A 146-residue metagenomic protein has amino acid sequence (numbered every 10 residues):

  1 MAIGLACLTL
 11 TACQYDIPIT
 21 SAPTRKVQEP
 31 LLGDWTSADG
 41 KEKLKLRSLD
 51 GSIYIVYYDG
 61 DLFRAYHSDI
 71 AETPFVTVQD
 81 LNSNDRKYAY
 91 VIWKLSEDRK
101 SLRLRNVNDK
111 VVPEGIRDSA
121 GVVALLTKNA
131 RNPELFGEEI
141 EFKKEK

Functional and structural regions predicted by a protein language model:
T9-A12: C-terminal motif of bacterial Sec signal peptides marking the signal peptidase cleavage site
Q14-L31, A38-K146: Calycin-type beta-barrel ligand-binding domains and close structural analogs
